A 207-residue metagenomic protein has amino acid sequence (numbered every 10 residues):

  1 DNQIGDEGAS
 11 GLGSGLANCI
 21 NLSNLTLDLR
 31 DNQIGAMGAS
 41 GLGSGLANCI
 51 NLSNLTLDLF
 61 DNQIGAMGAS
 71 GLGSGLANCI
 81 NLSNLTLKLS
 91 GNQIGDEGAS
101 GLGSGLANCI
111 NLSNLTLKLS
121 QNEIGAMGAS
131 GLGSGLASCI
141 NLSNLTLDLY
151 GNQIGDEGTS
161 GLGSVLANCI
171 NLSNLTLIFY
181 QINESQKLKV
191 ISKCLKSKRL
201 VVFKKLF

Functional and structural regions predicted by a protein language model:
D1-Q3, L27-Q33, L57-Q63, L87-Q93 (+4 more regions): Concave beta-strand-loop units of leucine-rich repeat
I4-L12, I34-L42, I64-L72, I94-L102 (+3 more regions): The leucine-rich repeat
L12, N21, L42, N51 (+12 more regions): Intrinsically disordered, low-complexity regions enriched in small/polar residues
A17-T26, A47-T56, A77-T86, A107-T116 (+3 more regions): Leucine-rich repeat
N183-F207: N-terminal capping/linker segments that flank leucine-rich repeat
